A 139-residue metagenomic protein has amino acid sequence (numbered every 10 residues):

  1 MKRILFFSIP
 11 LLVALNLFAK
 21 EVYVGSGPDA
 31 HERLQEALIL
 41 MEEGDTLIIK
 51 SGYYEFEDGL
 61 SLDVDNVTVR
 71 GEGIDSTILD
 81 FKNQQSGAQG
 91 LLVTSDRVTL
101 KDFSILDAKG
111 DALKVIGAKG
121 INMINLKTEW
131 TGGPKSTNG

Functional and structural regions predicted by a protein language model:
M1-I4: Positively charged n-region of N-terminal signal peptides that target proteins for export
E21-K50, E55: Acidic Gly/Asp/Thr-rich repetitive segments characteristic of extracellular carbohydrate-active and adhesion proteins
S26-D29, N66-G110, G132: Right-handed parallel beta-helix/beta-spiral solenoid domain characteristic of secreted/periplasmic
E32-L40, E55-V64, V69, D80 (+1 more regions): Short, T/G/N/S-enriched strand-turn elements that build extracellular solenoid repeat scaffolds
E42, V64-D65, I74, S95-D96 (+5 more regions): Parallel beta-helix/beta-solenoid
F56-E57, T77, D107-K109, I121 (+1 more regions): Surface-exposed loop/turn segments connecting beta-strands in extracellular beta-rich domains
